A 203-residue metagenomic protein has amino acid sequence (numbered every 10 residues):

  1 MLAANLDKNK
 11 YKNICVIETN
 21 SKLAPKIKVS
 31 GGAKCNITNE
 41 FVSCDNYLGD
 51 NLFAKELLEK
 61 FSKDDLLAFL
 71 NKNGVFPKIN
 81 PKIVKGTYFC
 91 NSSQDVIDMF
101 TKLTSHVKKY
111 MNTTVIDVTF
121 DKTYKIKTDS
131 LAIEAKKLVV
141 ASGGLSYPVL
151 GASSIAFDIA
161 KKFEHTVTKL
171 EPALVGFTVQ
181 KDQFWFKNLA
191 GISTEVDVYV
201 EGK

Functional and structural regions predicted by a protein language model:
M1-V16: N-terminal Rossmann-like FAD-binding beta1-loop-alpha1 element of flavoenzymes
L2-L6, F100, I159: Hydrophobic residues within alpha-helices that form the first helical element adjacent to the glycine-rich loop
K12-C15, P77, L138, V167: Hydrophobic anchor at the start of a short beta-strand that flanks the dinucleotide cofactor-binding loop
K22: Conserved Rossmann-like nucleotide-cofactor binding loop
G31-N80: Glycine-rich active-site loop/strand segments that organize a redox cofactor
A54-S62, K82-K102, L145-G151, V179-Q180: Short beta-strand to alpha-helix junction loop
L67-A68, F76, I83-S105, F120 (+2 more regions): One-carbon transfer enzymes
Q94, L103-K203: Predominantly flavin-linked oxidoreductase catalytic cores and closely associated redox partners
